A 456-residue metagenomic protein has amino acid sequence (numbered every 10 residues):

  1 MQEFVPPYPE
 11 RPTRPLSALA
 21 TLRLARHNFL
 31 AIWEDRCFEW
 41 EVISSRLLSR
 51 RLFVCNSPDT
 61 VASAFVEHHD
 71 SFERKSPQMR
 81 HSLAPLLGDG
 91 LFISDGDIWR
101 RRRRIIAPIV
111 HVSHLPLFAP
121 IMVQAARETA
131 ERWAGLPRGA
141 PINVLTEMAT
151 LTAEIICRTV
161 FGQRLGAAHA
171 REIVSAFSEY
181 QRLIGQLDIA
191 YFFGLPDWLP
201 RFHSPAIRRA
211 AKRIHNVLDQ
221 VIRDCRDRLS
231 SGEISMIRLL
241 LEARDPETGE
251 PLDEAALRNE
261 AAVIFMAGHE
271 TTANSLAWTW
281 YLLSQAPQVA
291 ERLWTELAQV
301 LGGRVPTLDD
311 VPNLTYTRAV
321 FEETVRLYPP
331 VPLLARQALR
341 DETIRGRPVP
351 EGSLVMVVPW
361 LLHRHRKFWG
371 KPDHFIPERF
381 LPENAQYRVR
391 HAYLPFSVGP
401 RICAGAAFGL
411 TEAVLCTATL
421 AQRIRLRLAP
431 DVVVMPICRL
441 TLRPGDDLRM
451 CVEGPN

Functional and structural regions predicted by a protein language model:
M1-E10, F72-L83, I98, H114-N274 (+1 more regions): Cytochrome P450 heme-thiolate monooxygenase catalytic core
M1-R101, P116, P120-E131, L151 (+6 more regions): N-terminal membrane-proximal hinge/A-helix region immediately C-terminal to the signal-anchor transmembrane segment
V5-Y8, C37, A126-A130, T146 (+5 more regions): Cytochrome P450 proximal C-terminal region
A20-W40, N216, Q220, R304-R345: Conserved cytochrome P450 K-helix E-x-x-R motif and the immediately C-terminal K′/meander segment
S57, G268, G352: Short, conserved phosphate/pyrophosphate- and ester-handling motifs at nucleotide-, phospho-/glycolipid
T271-V289, W294-E296, A407-I424: Cytochrome P450 catalytic-core helices
V357-A385: Conserved cytochrome P450 K-helix/beta-meander segment immediately N-terminal to the heme-binding cysteine loop
